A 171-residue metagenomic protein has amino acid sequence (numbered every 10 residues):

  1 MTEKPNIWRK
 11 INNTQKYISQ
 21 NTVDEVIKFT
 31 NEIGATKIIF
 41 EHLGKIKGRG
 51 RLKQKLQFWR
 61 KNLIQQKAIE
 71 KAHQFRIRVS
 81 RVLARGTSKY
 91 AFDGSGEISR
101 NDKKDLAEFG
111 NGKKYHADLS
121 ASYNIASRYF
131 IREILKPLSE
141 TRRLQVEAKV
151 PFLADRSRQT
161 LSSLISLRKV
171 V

Functional and structural regions predicted by a protein language model:
M1-V171: Positively charged, helix-rich recognition surfaces that bind polyanionic ligands
